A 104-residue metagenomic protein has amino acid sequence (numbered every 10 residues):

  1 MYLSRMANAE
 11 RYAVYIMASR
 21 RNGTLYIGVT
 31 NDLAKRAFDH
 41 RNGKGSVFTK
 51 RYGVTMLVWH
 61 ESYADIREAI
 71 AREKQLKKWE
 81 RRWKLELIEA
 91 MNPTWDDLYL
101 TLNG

Functional and structural regions predicted by a protein language model:
M1-S62, R67-K74, M91-P93, D97-G104: GIY-YIG nuclease catalytic motif and its immediate N-terminal context
K77: Catalytic/regulatory signature loops of cyclic-dinucleotide turnover enzymes and related class III nucleotidyl cyclases
R82-E89: A short, polar/charged loop-to-alpha-helix boundary motif
